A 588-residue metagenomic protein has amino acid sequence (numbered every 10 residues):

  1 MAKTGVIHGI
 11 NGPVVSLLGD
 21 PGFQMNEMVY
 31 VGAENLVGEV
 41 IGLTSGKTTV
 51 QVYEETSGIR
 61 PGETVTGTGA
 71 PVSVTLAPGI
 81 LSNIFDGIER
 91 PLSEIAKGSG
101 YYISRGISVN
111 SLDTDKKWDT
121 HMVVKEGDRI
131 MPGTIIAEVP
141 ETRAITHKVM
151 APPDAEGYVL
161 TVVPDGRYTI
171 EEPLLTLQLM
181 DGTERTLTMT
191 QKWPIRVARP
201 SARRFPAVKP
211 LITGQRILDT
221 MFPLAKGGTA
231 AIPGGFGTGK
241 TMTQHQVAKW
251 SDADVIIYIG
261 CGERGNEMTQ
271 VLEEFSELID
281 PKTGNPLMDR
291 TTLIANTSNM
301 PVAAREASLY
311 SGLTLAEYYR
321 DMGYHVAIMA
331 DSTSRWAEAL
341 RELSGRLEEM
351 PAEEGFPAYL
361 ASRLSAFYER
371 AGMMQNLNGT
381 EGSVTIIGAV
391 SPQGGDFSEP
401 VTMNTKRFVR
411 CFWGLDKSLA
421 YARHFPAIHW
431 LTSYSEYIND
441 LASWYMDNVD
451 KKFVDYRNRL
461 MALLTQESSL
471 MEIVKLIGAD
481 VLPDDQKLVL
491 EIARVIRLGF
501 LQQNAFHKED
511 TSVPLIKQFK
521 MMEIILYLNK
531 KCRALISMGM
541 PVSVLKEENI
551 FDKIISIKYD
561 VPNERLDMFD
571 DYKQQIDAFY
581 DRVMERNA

Functional and structural regions predicted by a protein language model:
M1-S104: N-terminal accessory targeting/assembly segments
D20, E34, A70-P71, E89 (+5 more regions): Short, surface-exposed secondary-structure boundary micro-motifs
G42-T48, P78-E89, I145-D165, R185-R199: Short, compositionally biased
S45-T48, A70, P132, A155-V159 (+4 more regions): Metallocofactor- and cofactor-centric catalytic cores in central/energy metabolism, strongly enriched
V52, S57, D119-R129, V159-R167: Short histidine-centered loop motifs in beta-beta connectors
K97-P153, T169-G228, T243-Q246, P281-M300 (+1 more regions): P-loop NTPase nucleotide-binding/switch module
T220-M221, G227-I550: P-loop NTPase catalytic core
G539-A588: C-terminal amphipathic alpha-helical interaction region
